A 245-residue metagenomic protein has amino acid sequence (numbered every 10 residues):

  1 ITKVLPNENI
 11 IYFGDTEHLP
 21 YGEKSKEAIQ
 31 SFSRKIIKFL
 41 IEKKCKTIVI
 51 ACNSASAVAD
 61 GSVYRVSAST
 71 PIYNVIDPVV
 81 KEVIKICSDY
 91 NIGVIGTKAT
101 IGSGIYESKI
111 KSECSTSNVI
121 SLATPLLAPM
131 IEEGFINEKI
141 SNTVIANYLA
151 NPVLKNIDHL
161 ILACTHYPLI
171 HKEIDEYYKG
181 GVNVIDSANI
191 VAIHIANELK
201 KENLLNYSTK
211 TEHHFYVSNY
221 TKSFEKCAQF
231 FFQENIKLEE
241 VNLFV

Functional and structural regions predicted by a protein language model:
I1-V245: Non-catalytic structural scaffold of enzyme domains
